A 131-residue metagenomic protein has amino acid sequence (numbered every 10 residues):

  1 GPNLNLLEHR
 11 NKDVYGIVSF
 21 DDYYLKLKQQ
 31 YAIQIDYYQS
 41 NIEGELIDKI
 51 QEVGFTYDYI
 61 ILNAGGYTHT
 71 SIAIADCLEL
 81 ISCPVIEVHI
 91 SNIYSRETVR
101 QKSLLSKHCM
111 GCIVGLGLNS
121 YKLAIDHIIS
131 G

Functional and structural regions predicted by a protein language model:
G1-V18: N-terminal beta1-alpha1 ligand-phosphate binding loop
P2-N5, G65-T68, S91-I93: Short glycine-rich anion-binding loops that position phosphate/pyrophosphate groups of nucleotides and phosphorylated
D13-Q29: Short catalytic helix/loop segments, enriched in acidic residues and glycine and frequently bearing histidine
Q34-G44: Short beta->alpha junction loops
D36-Y37, I86, S95-G131: Short, glycine-/small-residue-rich phosphate/pyrophosphate-handling segment
E45-K49: Short acidic active-site motifs
V53-I60: Short acidic/histidine-rich motifs immediately flanking catalytic phosphotransfer sites in two-component signaling
S71-I81: Short Gly/Thr/Asp-enriched flexible loops that form oxyanion-binding sites at enzyme active sites
